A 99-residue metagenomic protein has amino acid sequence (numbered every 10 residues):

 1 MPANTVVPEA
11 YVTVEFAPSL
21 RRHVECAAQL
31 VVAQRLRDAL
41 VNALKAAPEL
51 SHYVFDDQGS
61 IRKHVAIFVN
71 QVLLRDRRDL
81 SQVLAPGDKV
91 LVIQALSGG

Functional and structural regions predicted by a protein language model:
M1-G98: Ubiquitin-like/PB1-type beta-grasp interaction modules and other compact soluble beta-rich domains
